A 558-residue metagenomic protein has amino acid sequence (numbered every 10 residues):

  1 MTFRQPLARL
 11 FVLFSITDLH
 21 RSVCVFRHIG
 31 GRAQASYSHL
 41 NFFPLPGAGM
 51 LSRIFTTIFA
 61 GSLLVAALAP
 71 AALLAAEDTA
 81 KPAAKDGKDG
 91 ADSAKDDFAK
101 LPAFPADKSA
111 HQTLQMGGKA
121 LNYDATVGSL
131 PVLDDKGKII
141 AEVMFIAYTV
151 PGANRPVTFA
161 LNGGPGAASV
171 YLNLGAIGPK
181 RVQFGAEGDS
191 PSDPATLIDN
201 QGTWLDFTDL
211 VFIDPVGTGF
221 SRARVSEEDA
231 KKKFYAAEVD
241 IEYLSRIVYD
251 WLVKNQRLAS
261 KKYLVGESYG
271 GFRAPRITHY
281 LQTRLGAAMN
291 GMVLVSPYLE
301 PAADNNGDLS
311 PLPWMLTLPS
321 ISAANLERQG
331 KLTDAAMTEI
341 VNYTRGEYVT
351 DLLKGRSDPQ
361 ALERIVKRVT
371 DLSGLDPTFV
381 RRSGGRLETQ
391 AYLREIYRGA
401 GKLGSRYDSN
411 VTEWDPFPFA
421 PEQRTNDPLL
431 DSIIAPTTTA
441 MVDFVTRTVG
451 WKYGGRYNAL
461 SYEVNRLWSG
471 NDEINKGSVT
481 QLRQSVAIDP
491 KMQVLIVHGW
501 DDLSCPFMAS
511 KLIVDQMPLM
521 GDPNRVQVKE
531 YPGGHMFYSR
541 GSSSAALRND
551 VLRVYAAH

Functional and structural regions predicted by a protein language model:
E77-D96, G137-K233, D515: N-terminal cap/lid subdomain of alpha/beta-hydrolase-fold enzymes
K180-Q183, Q282-D371: A catalytic-pocket lid/entrance helix-loop region that shapes and gates access to the active site across common
L205, P215, K233-L252: Alpha/beta-hydrolase active-site loop
R257-Y269: Alpha/beta-hydrolase fold nucleophile elbow
G266-T278: Glycine-rich nucleophile elbow surrounding the catalytic serine of serine-hydrolase chemistry
P359-S504: Alpha/beta-hydrolase fold catalytic core
M492, P506-Q516: Short alpha-helix in the alpha/beta-hydrolase fold that links the catalytic acid
G534-S543: Catalytic histidine-centered segment of alpha/beta-hydrolase-like enzymes
